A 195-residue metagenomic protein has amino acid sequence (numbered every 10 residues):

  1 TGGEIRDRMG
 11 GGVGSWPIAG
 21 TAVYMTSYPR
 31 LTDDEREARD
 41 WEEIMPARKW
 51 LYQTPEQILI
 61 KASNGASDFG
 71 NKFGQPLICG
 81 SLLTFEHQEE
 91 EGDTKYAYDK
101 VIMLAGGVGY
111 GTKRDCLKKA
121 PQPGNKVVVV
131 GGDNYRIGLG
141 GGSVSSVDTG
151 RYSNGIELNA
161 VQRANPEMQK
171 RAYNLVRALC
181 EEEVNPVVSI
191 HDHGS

Functional and structural regions predicted by a protein language model:
T1-S195: Glycine/proline-enriched, intrinsically flexible loops and inter-domain linkers
